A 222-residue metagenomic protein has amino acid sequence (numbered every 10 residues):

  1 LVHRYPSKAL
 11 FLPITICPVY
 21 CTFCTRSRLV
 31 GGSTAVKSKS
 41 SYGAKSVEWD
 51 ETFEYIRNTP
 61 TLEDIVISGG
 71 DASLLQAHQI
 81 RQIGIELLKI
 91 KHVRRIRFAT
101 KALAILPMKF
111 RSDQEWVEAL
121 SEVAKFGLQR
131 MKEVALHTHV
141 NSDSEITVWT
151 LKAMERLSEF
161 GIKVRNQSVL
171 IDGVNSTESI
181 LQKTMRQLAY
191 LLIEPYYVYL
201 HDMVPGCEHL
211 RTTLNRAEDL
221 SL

Functional and structural regions predicted by a protein language model:
L1, L220-L222: Short, intrinsically disordered, charge-balanced linker/junction segments flanking boundaries in proteins
L1, Y20, V47, R57-N58: Long, hydrophobic/aromatic-enriched structural stretches that serve as scaffold segments
L1-F11: N-terminal [4Fe-4S]-dependent radical SAM core
Y5, A44-E48, W149: Short secondary-structure boundary/capping elements
L10-F11, L29-D50: Sequence context surrounding c-type heme c attachment/ligation sites in exported
P13-R28: Local cysteine-cluster metal-coordination motifs and their immediate loop/turn environment, predominantly Fe-S cluster
K39-S40, G69-G70, H139: Surface-exposed cleft-lining segments at the edges of enzyme active sites
W49-P60, D64, S73-R216, L220: Conserved AdoMet/S-adenosylmethionine-binding subsite of the radical SAM
